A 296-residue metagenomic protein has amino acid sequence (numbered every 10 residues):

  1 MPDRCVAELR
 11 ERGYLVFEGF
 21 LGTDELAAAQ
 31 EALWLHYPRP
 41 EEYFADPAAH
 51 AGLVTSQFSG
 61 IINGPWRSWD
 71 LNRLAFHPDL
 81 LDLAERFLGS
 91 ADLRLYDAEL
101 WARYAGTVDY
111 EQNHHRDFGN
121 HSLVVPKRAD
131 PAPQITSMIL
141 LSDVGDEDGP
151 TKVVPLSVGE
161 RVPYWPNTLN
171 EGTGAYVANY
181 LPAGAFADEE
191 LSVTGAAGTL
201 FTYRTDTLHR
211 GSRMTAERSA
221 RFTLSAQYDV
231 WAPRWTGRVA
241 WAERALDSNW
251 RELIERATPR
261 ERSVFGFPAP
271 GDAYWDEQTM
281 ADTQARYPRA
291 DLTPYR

Functional and structural regions predicted by a protein language model:
M1-E11, E18-R128: Non-heme Fe(II)-dependent double-stranded beta-helix
Y14, L95-D97, A132-M138, D148 (+2 more regions): Extracellular structured ligand-interaction cores
R67-R73, V124, L181-L191, R210-S212: Active-site rim elements
R103, V154-R161, R221, Q227-P233: Short edge-strand/loop segments of extracellular domains
T107-H114, L123-P126, E147-L156, V162-P166 (+2 more regions): A short secondary-structure junction signal
R116-F118, I135, I139-D143, P155: Short, structured patches in soluble enzyme cores that scaffold and shape functional sites
P131, V144-L208: Double-stranded beta-helix
L200-T202, D206-R296: Non-heme Fe(II)/2-oxoglutarate
